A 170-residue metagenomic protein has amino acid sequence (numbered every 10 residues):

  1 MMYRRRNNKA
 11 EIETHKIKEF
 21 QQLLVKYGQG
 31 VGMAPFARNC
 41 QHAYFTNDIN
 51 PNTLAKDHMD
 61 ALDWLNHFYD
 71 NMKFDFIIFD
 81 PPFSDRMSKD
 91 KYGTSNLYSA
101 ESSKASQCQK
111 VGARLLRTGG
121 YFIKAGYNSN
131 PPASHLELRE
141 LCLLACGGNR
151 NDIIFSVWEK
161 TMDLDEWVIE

Functional and structural regions predicted by a protein language model:
M1-E170: Class I S-adenosyl-L-methionine-dependent methyltransferase catalytic core
